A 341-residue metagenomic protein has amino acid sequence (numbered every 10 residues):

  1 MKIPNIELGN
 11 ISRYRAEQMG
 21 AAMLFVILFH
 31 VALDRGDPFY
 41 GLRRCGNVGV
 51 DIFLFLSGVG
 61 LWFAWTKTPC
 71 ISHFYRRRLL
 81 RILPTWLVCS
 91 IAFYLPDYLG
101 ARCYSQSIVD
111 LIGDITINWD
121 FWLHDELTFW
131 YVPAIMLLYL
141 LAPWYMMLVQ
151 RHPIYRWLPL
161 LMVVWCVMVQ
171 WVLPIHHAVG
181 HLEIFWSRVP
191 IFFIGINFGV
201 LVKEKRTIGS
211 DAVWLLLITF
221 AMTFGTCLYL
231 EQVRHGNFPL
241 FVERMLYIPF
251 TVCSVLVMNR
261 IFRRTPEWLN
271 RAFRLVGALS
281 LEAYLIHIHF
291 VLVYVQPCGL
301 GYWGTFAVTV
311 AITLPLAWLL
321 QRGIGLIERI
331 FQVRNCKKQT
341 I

Functional and structural regions predicted by a protein language model:
M1-M168, I208-L216, E267-L269, L275-E282 (+1 more regions): Membrane-cytosol interface segments of multi-pass membrane proteins, especially ER/Golgi lipid-handling enzymes
P4, G180-F193, V200-E282, H289-Y294 (+1 more regions): Alpha-helical transmembrane segments and terminal signal-anchor/GPI-anchor hydrophobic tails, characterized by long
L28-G36, W165-A178, T223-H235, H289-V291: C-terminal ends of transmembrane alpha-helices and the immediately adjacent extracellular/lumenal or cytosolic loop
A32, Q106-I115, V172, H176 (+3 more regions): Membrane-targeting and insertion segments and their boundary/processing signals
V88-F93, I175-I184, H287: Charged/polar, low-hydrophobicity segments characteristic of intrinsically disordered regions and flexible loops
L140-W144, F193-L201, V257, L319-R322: Amphipathic alpha-helical segments that form well-ordered structural scaffolds and often line/cohere around active
W157-L201: Loop-centered beta-sheet repeat module
